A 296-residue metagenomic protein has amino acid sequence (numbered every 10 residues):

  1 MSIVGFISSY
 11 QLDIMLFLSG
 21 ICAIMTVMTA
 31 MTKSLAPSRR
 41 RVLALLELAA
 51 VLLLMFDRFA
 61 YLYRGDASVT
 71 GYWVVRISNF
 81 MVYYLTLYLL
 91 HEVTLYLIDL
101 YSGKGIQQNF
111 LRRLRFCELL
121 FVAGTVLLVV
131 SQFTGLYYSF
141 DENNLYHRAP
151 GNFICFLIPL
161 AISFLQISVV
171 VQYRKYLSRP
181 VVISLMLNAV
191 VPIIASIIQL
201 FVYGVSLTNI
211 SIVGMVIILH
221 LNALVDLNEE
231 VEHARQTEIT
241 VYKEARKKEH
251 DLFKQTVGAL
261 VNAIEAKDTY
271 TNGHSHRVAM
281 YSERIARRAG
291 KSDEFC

Functional and structural regions predicted by a protein language model:
M1-I24, N152: Hydrophobic transmembrane alpha-helical segments in integral membrane proteins
G5-S9, W73-L85, N144-F156: Short aromatic-rich membrane-water interface segments that cap or initiate transmembrane helices in multi-pass membrane
D13-Y96, C117-F133, L185-L200: Hydrophobic alpha-helical transmembrane segments of multi-pass membrane proteins
A23-T29, E92-Y96, F156-Y176: Alpha-helical transmembrane segments in multipass membrane proteins, preferentially the mid-helix core
T29-A44, D99-L114, V170-V181: Membrane-interface helix-boundary motifs at transmembrane edges
E92-L95, L100-L160: Membrane-proximal helix-loop-helix units in multi-pass membrane proteins
V169-V241: Interfacial "cap-and-anchor" motif at the non-cytosolic start of specific transmembrane alpha-helices
T237-C296: Acidic/His-rich, divalent-metal-binding segments that scaffold phosphate/diphosphate chemistry
